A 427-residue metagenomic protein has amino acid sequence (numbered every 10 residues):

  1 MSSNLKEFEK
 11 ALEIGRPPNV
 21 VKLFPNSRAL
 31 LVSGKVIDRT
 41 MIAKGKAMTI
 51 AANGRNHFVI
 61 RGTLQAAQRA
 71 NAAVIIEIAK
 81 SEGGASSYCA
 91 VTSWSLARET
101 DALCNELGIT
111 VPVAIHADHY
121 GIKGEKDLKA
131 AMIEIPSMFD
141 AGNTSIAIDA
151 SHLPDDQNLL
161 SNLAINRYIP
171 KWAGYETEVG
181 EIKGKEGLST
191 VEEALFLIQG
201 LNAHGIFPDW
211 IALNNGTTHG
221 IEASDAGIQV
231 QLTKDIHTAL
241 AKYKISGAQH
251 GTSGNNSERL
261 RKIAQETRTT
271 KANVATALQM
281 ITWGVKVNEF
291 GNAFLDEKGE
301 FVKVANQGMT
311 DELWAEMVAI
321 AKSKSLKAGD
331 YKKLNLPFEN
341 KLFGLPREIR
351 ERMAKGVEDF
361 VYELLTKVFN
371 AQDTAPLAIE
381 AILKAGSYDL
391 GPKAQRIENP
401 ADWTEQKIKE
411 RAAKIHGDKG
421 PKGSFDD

Functional and structural regions predicted by a protein language model:
M1-K22, I320-D427: C-terminal extensions of enzymes
M48-G54, V74-I78, V111-G121, T144-I148 (+4 more regions): Hydrophobic faces of well-ordered beta-strands that scaffold small-molecule active sites in alpha/beta enzyme cores
G54, A150-L160, V179-F196, G251-E258: Active-site glycine- and acidic-residue-rich loops that bind and position anionic ligands or nucleotide-like cofactors
K80-Y168, G174, A401, E405: Active-site beta->alpha loop and helix N-cap motifs at the rims of alpha/beta catalytic domains
S93, D127-A130, S151-W172, E222-K234 (+2 more regions): Active-site-adjacent beta->alpha loops and helix N-cap segments on the catalytic face of soluble alpha/beta enzymes
G108, Y243-K341: Catalytic-face loop-and-helix region of soluble metabolic enzyme cores
G124-S137, K185, S189, E193-A194 (+1 more regions): Catalytic cores of alpha/beta
A141-D156, G205, N215-H219, E266-N288: Glycine-rich phosphate-binding active-site loops on the catalytic face of alpha/beta enzymes
